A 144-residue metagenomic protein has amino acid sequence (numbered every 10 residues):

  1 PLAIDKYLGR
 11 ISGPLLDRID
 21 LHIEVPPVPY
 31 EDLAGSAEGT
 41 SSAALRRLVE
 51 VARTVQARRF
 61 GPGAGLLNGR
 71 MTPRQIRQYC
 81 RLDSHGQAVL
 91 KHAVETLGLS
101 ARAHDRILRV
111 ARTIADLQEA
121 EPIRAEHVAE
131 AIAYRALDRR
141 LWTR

Functional and structural regions predicted by a protein language model:
P1-R144: Basic, amphipathic alpha-helical bundle interface domains used for macromolecular binding and assembly
